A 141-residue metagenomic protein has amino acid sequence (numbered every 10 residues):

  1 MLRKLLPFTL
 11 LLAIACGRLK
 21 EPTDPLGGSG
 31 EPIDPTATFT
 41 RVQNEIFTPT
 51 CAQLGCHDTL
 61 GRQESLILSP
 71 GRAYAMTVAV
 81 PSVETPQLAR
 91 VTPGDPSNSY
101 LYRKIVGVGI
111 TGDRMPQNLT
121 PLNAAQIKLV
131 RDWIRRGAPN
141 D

Functional and structural regions predicted by a protein language model:
M1-A37, R131-D141: Post-cleavage N-terminal segment of exported redox proteins
R18-T36, T40-N44, T48-K128: Solvent-exposed helix-loop boundary motif
